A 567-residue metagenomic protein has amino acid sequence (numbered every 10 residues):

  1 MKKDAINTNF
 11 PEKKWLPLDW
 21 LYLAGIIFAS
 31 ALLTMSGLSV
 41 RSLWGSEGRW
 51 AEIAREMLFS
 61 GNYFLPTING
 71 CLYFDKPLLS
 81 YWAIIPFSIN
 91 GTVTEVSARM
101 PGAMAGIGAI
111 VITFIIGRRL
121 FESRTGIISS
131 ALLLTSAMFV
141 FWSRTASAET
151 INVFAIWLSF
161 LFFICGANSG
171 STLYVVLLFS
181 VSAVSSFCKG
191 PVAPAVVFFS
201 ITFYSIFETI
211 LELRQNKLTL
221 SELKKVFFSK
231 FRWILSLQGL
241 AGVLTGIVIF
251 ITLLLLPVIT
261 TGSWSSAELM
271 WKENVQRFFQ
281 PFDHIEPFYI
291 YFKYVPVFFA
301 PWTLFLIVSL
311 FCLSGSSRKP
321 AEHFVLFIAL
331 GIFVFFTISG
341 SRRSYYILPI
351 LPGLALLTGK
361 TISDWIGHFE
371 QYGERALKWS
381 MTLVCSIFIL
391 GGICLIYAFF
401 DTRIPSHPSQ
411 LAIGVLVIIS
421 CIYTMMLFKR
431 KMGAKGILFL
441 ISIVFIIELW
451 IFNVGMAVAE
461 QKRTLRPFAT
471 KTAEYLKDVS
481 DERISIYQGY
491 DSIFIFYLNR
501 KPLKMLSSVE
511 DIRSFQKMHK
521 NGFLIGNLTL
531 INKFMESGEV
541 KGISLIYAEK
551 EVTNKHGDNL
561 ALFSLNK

Functional and structural regions predicted by a protein language model:
M1-R375, I495, E551-N559: Membrane-integral, polyisoprenol-dependent glycosyltransferases of the GT-C/oligosaccharyltransferase superfamily
K2-T8, V176, S180, C312-K567: Membrane-embedded architecture of ER/inner-membrane glycosylation machinery
